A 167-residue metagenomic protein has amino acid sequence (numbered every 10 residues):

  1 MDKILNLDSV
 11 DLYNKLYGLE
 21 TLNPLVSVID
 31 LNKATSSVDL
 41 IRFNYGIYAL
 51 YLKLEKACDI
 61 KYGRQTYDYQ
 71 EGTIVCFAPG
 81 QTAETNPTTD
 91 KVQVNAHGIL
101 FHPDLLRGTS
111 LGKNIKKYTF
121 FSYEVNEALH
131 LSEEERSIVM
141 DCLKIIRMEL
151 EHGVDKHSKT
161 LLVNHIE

Functional and structural regions predicted by a protein language model:
M1-K61, Q65-Y67: Generic protein-terminus/edge-of-domain signal
I47, V163-I166: Generic structural concept
E55, P79, F101-P103: Residues immediately flanking
D59-K61, A83-K91: Short beta-strand His + acidic residue motifs that chelate non-heme Fe in jelly-roll/DSBH and cupin folds
R64-A78: Short acidic-glycine-tyrosine-enriched beta hairpin
V75, G80-N86, L106: Histidine-centered metal-chelating micro-motifs
T88-E151: A hydrophobic/aromatic-rich effector-binding and dimerization subdomain of bacterial HTH-type transcriptional regulators
H152-N164: All-alpha amphipathic helical-bundle segments outside canonical DNA-binding/catalytic cores that form hydrophobic
